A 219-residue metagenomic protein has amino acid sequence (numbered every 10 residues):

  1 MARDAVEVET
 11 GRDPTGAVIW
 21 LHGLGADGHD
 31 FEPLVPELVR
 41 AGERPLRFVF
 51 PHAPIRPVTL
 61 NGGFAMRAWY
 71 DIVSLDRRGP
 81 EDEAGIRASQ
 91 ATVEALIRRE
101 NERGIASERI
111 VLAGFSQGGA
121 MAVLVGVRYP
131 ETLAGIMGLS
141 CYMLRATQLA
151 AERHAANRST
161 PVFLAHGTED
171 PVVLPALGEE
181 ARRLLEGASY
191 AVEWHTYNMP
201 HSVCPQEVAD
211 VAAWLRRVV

Functional and structural regions predicted by a protein language model:
M1-V111: Serine-hydrolase catalytic machinery in alpha/beta-hydrolase-like enzymes
G16, N157-V162, A188-A191: Short, proline-enriched alpha-helix->beta-strand connector loops that line the catalytic pocket of alpha/beta-hydrolase
F31-P36, A150, L174-L184: Short alpha-helix in the alpha/beta-hydrolase fold that links the catalytic acid
L38-E43, E152-S159: Short, conserved loop/helix-junction motifs that constitute active-site signature segments in enzyme catalytic cores
P51-H52, A113, M137-S140, A165 (+1 more regions): Alpha/beta-hydrolase-fold catalytic nucleophile elbow
N101, A106-N157: Primarily recognizes the serine-hydrolase "nucleophile elbow" in alpha/beta-hydrolase and SGNH/GDSL folds
F163-H166, D170: Short beta-strand/loop motif that positions the catalytic acidic residue of the alpha/beta-hydrolase fold
A176-V219: C-terminal catalytic histidine-bearing segment of alpha/beta-hydrolase fold enzymes
